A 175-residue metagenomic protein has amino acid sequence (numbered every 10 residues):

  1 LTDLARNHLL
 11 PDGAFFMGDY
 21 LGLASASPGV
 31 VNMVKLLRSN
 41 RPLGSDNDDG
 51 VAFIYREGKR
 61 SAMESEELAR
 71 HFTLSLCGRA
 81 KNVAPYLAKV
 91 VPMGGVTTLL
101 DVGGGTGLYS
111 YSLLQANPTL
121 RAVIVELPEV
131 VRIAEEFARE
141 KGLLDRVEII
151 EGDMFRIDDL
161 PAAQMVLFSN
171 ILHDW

Functional and structural regions predicted by a protein language model:
L1-T97: Conserved Class I S-adenosyl-L-methionine-dependent methyltransferase catalytic core
G95-G105: Conserved class I S-adenosyl-L-methionine
T106-N117: Conserved SAM-binding loop of SAM-dependent methyltransferases across substrates and taxa, primarily the Class I
R121-E126: Conserved SAM-binding motif I beta-strand of class I
A134-E135: Conserved SAM-binding loop
L143-M154: Conserved SAM-binding strand-loop segment of SAM-dependent methyltransferases
R156-P161: Short conserved loop adjoining the S-adenosyl-L-methionine
A163-W175: A short SAM/SAH-binding and catalytic strip from SAM-dependent methyltransferases
